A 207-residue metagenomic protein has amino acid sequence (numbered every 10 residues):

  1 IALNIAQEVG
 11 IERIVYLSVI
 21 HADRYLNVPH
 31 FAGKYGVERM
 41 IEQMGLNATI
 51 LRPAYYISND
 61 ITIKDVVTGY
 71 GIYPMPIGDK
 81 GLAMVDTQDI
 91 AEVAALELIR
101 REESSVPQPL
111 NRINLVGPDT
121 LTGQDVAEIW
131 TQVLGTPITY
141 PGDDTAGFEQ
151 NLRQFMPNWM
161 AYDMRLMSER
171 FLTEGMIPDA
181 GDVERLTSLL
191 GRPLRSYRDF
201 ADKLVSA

Functional and structural regions predicted by a protein language model:
N4-R13, V19-T139, D143, Q150-N151 (+2 more regions): Oxidoreductase cofactor-interface core, primarily capturing Rossmann-like NAD(P)-dependent enzymes
S18-V19, D179: Short secondary-structure boundary segments
P107-Q108, A146-A207: A hydrophobic C-terminal alpha-helical subdomain
